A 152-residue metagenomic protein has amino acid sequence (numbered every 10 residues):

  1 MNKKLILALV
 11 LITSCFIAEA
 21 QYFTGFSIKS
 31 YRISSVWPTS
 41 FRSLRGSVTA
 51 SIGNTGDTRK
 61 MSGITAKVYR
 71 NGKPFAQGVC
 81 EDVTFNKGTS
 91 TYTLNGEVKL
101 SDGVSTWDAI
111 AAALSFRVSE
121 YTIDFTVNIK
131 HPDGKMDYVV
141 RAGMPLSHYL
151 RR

Functional and structural regions predicted by a protein language model:
L5-S14: Sec-dependent N-terminal signal peptides
F16-A20: Sec/Tat signal peptide C-region and signal peptidase I cleavage site
Q21-L44: Low-complexity, acidic Ser/Thr/Pro/Gly-rich terminal tails and inter-domain linkers that flank the onset of structured
R42-T49, T122, R141: Short, solvent-exposed loop/turn segments enriched in Ser/Thr/Gly
I52-T58: Asparagine-centered strand-capping/turn motif at beta-strand->loop junctions
V68-R70: Conserved aromatic beta-strand anchor motif in extracellular beta-sandwich/beta-rich domains
G72-D108: Intrinsically disordered, low-complexity Pro/Gly/Ser/Thr-rich segments with frequent PxxP/GP/PP motifs and embedded
S101-R152: Terminal connector regions
